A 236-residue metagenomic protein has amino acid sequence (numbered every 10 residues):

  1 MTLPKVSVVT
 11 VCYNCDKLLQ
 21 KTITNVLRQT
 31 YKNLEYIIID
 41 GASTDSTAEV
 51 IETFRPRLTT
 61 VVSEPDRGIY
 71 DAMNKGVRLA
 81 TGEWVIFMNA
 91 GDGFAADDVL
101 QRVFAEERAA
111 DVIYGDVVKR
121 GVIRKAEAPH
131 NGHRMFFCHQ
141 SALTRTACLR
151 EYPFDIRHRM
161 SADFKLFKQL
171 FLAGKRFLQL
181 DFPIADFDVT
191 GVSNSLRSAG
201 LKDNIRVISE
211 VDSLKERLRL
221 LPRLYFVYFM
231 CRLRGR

Functional and structural regions predicted by a protein language model:
M1-R28: N-proximal low-complexity "stem/linker" segments adjacent to membrane-targeting elements
P4-S7, E35, K165: Cell-envelope/extracellular polymer assembly enzymes that use nucleotide-activated donors
K17-Q20, D45-T53: Acidic helix N-cap motif at the loop->helix transition within catalytic regions of sugar-transfer enzymes
K32, D40-E49, N89, G93: A conserved acidic beta->alpha catalytic loop
S63-A80: Glycine-rich, basic loop-to-helix element that forms the pyrophosphate-binding segment of sugar-nucleotide handling
V85: Short aromatic/hydrophobic "clamp" motif used to bind/position activated sugar donors
G93, D97-A126: Conserved donor NDP-sugar-binding/catalytic core segment of glycosyltransferases
K125-D203, V207: Conserved nucleotide-sugar donor-binding catalytic segment
